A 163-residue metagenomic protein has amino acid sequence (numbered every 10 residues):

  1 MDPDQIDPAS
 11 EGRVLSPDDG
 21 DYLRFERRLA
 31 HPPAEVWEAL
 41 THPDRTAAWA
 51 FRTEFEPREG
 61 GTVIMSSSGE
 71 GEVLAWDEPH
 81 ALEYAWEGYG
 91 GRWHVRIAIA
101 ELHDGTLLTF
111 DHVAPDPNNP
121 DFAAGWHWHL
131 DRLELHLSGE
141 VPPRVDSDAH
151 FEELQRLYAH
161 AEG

Functional and structural regions predicted by a protein language model:
M1-R52: Hydrophobic ligand-binding cavity/cleft-lining segments
D4-Q5, R13-V14, D18-Y22, E83-L137: Beta-strand/loop substructures that line and gate deep hydrophobic ligand-binding cavities in soluble
D21, W37, W49, T53 (+6 more regions): Bulky hydrophobic/aromatic packing residues
E26-R27, G71-A75, H94-E101: Hydrophobic/aromatic beta-strand elements that line small-molecule binding cavities or substrate pockets in beta-rich
R28, A34-E35, D44-G88: Glycine-rich portal/gate segments that line the openings of hydrophobic small-molecule binding cavities
P43, H80, R132-L133, E140: Generic hydrophobic alpha-helical segments
F55, P115, P143: Glycine-/small-residue-rich active-site loops that bind phosphorylated ligands and cofactors
H136-G163: Short, highly charged C-terminal tails/helix-capping segments
